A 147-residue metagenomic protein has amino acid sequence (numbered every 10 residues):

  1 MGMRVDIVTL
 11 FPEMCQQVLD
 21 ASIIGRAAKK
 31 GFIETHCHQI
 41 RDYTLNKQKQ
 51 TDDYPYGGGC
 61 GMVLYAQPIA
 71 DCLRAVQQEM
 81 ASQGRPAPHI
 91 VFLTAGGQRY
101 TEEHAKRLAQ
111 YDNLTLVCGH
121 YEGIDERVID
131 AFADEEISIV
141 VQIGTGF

Functional and structural regions predicted by a protein language model:
M1-S82: N-terminal nucleotide/polyanion-binding subdomain common to many enzyme families
D6-V8, H36-H38, V91, L114-T115 (+1 more regions): Hydrophobic/aromatic beta-strand patches that form the interior of the parallel beta-sheet core in alpha/beta enzyme
F11, G119, V141: Active-site glycine-centered loops adjacent to acidic/histidine catalytic or metal-binding residues that shape
S22-R26, K106-A109, A131-F132: Short, solvent-exposed amphipathic alpha-helical segments in soluble enzyme and RNA/protein-processing domains
Q39-R41, T94, V140-Q142: Residues at the C-termini of beta-strands that transition into short coil/loop
Q48, E102-H104, R127-I129: Short, well-ordered secondary-structure micro-motifs
Y65-H120: S-adenosyl-L-methionine/SAH cofactor-binding core of RNA-modifying enzymes
I124, V128-F147: Structured adenosyl-cofactor binding patch, chiefly the S-adenosyl-L-methionine
